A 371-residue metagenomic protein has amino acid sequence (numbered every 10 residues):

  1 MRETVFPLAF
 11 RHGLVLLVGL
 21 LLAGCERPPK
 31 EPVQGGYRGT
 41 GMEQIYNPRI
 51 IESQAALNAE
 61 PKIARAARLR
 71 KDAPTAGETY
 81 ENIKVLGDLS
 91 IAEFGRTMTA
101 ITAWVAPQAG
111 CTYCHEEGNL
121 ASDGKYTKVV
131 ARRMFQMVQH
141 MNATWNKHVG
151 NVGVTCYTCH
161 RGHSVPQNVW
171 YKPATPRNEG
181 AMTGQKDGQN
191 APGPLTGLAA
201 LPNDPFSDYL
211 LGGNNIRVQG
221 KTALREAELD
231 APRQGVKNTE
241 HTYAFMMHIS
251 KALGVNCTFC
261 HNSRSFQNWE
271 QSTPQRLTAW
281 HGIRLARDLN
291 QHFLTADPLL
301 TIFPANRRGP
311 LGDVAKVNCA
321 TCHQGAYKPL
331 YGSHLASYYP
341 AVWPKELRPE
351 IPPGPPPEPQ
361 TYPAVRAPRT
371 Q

Functional and structural regions predicted by a protein language model:
R2-Y113, G118-Q371: N-terminal export/targeting leaders of redox proteins
